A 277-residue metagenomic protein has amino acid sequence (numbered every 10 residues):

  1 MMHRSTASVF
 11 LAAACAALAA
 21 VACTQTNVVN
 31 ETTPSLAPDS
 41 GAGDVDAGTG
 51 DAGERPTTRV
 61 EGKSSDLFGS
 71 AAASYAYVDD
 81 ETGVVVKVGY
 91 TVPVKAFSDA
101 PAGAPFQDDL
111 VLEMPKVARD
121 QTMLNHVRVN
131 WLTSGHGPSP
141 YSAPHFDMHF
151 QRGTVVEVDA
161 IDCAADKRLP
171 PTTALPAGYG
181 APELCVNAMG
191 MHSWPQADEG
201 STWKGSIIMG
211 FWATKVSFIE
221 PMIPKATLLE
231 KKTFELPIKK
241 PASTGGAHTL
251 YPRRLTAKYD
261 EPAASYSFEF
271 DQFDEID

Functional and structural regions predicted by a protein language model:
M1, A20-A52: Ser/Thr-rich, Pro/Gly/Ala-heavy low-complexity intrinsically disordered linkers and tails of secreted extracellular
M1-A14: Bacterial N-terminal signal peptides that target proteins for export
T6, V28-N30, F150: Intrinsic structural disorder/low-complexity segments
G48-D277: Metal-centered catalytic cores of metalloenzymes
